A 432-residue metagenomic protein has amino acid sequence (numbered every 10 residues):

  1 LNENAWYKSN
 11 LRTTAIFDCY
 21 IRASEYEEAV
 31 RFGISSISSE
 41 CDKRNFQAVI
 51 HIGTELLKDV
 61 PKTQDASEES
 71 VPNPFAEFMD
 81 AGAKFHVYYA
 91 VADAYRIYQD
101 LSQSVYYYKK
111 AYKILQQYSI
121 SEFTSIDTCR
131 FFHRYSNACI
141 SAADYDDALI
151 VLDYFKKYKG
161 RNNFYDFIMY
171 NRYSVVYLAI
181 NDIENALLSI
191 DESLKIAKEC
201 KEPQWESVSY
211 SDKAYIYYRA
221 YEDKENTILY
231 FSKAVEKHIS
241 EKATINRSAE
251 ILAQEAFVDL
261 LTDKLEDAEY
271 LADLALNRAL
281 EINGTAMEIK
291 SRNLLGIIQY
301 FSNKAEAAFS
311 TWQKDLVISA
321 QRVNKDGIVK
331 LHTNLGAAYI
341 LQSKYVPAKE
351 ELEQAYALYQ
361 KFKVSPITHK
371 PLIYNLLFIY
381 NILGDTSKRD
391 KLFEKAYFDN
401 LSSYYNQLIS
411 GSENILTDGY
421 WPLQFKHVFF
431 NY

Functional and structural regions predicted by a protein language model:
L1-Y98, Q103-Y107, I120: Extended alpha-helical scaffolding segments used for macromolecular assembly and cargo binding
Y7, L11, E27, G82 (+7 more regions): Residue signature of alpha-solenoid helical repeat architecture, marking inter-repeat boundaries and helix-start
Y7, S67-M79, I120-S125, R247 (+3 more regions): Acidic, Ser/Thr-rich low-complexity linear motifs
T13, Y26, F46, L101 (+10 more regions): TPR-repeat structural position
F17, I37-S38, L57-D65, P72 (+8 more regions): Amphipathic alpha-helical segments of tetratricopeptide repeats
D18, I34-D42, H86-D100, D127-A143 (+8 more regions): Tandem amphipathic alpha-helical repeat scaffolds
A272-L341, Y345, E350-S365, H369-P371: Eukaryotic tandem repeat interaction scaffolds
